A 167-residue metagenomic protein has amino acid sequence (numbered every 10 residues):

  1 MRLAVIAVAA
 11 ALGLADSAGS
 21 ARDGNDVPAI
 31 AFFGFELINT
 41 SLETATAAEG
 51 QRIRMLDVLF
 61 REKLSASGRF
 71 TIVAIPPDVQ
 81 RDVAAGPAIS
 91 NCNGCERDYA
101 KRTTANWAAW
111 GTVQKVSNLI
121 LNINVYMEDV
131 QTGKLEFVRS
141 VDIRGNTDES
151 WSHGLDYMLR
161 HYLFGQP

Functional and structural regions predicted by a protein language model:
A4-A15: Bacterial N-terminal signal peptides
A15-R69, P77, F164-P167: A structural "domain/chain start" motif
N25-F32, M55, S67, T103-A108 (+2 more regions): Extracytoplasmic
T40-E43, D82-V83, N118-N122: Extracytoplasmic/secreted cell-surface and envelope-processing proteins
I53, D57, R61, E96-R97 (+1 more regions): Extracytoplasmic/secreted envelope proteins and their assembly/folding machinery, especially bacterial periplasmic
A66-W110: Short, solvent-exposed, polar/charged sequence segments at loop or secondary-structure edges
N106-M158: Amphipathic beta-strand/beta-sheet edge segments enriched in Tyr/Trp
